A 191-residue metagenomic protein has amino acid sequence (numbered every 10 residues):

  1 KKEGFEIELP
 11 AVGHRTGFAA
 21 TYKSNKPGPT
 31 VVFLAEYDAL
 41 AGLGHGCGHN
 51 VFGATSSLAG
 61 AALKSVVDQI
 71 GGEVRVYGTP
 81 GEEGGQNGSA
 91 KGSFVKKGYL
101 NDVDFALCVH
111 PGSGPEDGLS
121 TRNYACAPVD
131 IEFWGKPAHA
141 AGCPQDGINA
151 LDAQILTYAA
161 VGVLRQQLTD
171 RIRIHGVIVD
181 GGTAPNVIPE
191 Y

Functional and structural regions predicted by a protein language model:
K1-K26: A non-catalytic alpha/beta surface segment that caps or lines the substrate-entry region of metallo-dependent hydrolase
K2, A62, A160: Solvent-exposed, charged/polar functional surfaces in cytosolic regulatory/catalytic domains
G17-T21, D38-V51, S57, I70-E190: Histidine/acidic-residue-rich, glycine-tolerant segments that coordinate divalent metal ions
G28-P29, G72: Short coil/turn segments at beta-strand junctions that form active-site/ligand-binding loops
T30-L34: Short beta-strand element of the alpha/beta-hydrolase
S56-K64: Histidine-anchored nucleotide/phosphate-binding helix
